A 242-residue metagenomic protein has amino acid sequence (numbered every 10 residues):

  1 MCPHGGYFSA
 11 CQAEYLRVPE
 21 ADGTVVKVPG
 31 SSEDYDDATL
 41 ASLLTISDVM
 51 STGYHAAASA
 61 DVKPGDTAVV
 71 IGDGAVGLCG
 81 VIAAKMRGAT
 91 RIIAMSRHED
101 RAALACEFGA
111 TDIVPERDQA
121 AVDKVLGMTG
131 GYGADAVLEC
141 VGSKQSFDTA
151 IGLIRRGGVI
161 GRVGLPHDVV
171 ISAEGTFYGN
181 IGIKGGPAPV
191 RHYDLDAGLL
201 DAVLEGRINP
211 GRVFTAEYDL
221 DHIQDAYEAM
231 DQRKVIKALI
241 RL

Functional and structural regions predicted by a protein language model:
M1-I71: NAD(P)H dinucleotide-binding glycine-rich loop of Rossmann-like/cofactor-binding domains, especially the beta1-alpha1
A57, V81, A102, F147-I151 (+1 more regions): Generic hydrophobic/aromatic pocket-lining and core-packing "Φ" positions
A58-K63, T129-G131, G152: Glycine-rich helix-loop-beta junction characteristic of Rossmann-like nucleotide cofactor-binding loops
D66, G158-V159, I181: Glycine-centered, small-residue-biased loops immediately flanking beta-strands in adenine/cofactor-binding cores
T67-D73, K85-T149: Adenosine-nucleotide cofactor-binding segment
G77-L78: N-terminal Rossmann-fold NAD(P) dinucleotide-binding loop
V122-G127, P166-A216, Q224-D225: C-terminal substrate-binding/catalytic core of Rossmann-like NAD(P)-dependent dehydrogenases/reductases
G131, R156, I160-P166, R207-F214 (+1 more regions): C-terminal capping/lid region of NAD(P)-dependent oxidoreductase domains
